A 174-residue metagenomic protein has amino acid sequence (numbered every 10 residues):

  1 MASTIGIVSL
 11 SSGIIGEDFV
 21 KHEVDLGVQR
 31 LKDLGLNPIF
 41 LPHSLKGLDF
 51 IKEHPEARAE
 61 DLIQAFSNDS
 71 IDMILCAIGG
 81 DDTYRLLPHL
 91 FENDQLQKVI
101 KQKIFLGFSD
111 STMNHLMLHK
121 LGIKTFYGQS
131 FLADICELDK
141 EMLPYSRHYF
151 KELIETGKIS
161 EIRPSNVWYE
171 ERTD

Functional and structural regions predicted by a protein language model:
M1-S70: ATP/NTP phosphate-donor binding region
S12-I15, I78-T83, L106-M113: Gly/Ser/Thr-rich loops at beta-strand to alpha-helix junctions that form or flank small-molecule/cofactor-binding
G13-E17, Q102-F105, F131-E141: Flexible, glycine/proline-enriched loop segments at strand-loop-helix junctions that form or flank small-ligand binding
E17, Y84-L86, L116-M117, E137: Short glycine-/acidic-enriched loop or helix-start segments at secondary-structure transitions that form or flank
F66-F91: Long, hydrophobic/aromatic-enriched structural stretches that serve as scaffold segments
E92-M117, K124-F131: Short, acidic/small-residue loops that bind anionic groups at enzyme active sites
K124-D174: Conserved anion/nucleotide-ligand pocket segment
